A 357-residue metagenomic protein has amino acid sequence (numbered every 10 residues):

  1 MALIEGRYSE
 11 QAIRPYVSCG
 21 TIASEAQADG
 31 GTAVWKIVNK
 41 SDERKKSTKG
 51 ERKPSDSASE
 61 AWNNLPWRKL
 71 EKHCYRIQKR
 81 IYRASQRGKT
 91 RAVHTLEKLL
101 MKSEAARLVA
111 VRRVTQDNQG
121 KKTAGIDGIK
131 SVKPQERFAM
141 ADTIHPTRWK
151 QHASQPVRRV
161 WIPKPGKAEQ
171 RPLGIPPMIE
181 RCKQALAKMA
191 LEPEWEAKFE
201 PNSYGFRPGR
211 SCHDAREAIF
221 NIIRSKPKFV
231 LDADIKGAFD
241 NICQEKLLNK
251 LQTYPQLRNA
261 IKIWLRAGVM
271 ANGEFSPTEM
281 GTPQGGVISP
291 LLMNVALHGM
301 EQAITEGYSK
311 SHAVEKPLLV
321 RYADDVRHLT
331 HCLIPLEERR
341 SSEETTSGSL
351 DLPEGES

Functional and structural regions predicted by a protein language model:
M1-M140: Non-catalytic, polymerase-adjacent accessory regions of viral genome-replication enzymes
W62-L65, K69, R171-I179, K183 (+4 more regions): Conserved aromatic-histidine-acidic binding/catalytic patches
Y75, K79, R91-H94, K98 (+10 more regions): Non-catalytic, well-ordered alpha-helical scaffold segments
L100, G166, P177-I179, P208 (+1 more regions): Short, flexible loop/turn elements at secondary-structure junctions
K121, I126-Q170, R181-M189: A contiguous, low-structure linker/loop signature
P146-R148, S154, L173-S203, C212 (+3 more regions): Duplex nucleic acid-engaging cores and interfaces of nucleic-acid transaction enzymes
P156, K198-N202, F206-E344, S349-S357: Conserved polymerase palm-domain catalytic core
